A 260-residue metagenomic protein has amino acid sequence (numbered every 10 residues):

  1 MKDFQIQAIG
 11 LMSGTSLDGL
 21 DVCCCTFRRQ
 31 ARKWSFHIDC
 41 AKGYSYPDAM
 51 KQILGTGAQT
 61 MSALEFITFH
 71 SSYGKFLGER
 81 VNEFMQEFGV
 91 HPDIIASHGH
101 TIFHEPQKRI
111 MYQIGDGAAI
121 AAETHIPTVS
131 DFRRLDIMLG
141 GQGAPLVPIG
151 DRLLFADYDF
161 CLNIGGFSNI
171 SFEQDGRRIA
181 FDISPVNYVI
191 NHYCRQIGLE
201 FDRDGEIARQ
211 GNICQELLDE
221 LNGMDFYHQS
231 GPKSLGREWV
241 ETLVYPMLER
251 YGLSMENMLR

Functional and structural regions predicted by a protein language model:
F4-Q7, L11, P106-M111, A118 (+1 more regions): Phosphate-binding/catalytic loop of phosphoryl-transfer enzymes
Q5, G19-S35, G43-Y44, I179-R260: Conserved ATP-utilizing enzyme core subdomain
S13, H98-H100, I164-G166, R260: Glycine-rich beta-strand-to-loop/alpha-helix junction loops that act as flexible
G14, I95, I120: Divalent metal-coordination and catalytic microenvironments
G43-T56: N-terminal glycine-rich anion-binding loops that anchor highly charged ligand groups
T56-F69, E200-G205, Y251-L253: Short glycine/proline- and acidic residue-enriched helix-loop micro-motifs that form flexible lids or anion-recognition
A58, V81, M85-F88, T124 (+3 more regions): Structural signal for hydrophobic packing residues in well-ordered secondary-structure cores of soluble enzyme domains
T60-G117: Short beta-strand-loop/turn "lid" adjacent to the catalytic site in phosphate-handling enzymes
